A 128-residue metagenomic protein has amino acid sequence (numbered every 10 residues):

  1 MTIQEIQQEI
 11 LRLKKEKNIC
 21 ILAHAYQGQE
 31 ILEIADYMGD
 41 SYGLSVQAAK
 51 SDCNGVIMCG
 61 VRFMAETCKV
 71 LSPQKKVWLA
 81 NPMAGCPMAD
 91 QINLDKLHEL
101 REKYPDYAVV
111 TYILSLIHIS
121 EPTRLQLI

Functional and structural regions predicted by a protein language model:
T2-I19, A23: N-terminal basic/disordered segments at the start of proteins
K17-C20, D52-V56, P105-A108: Short active-site oxyanion
I21-A25, M58-G60, V110-Y112: Short internal beta-strands
E30-G55, C59: Active-site-flanking structural segment that lines cofactor/substrate pockets
D36-L44, Q74-A84: Short hydrophobic/aromatic-enriched beta-strand-loop microsegments
S45, M64-T67, L97: Short, well-ordered alpha-helical microsegments
W78-Y104: Long, charge-dense
I117-I128: Single conserved hydrophobic/aromatic residue that forms the stacking wall/gate of nucleotide- or nucleobase-binding
